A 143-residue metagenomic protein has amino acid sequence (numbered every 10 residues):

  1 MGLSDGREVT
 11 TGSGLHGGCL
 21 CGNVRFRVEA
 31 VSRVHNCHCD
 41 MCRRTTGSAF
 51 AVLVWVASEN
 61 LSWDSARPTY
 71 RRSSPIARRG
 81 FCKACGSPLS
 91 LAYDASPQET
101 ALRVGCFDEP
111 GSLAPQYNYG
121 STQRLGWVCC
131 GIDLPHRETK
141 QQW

Functional and structural regions predicted by a protein language model:
M1-W143: A short Gly-Trp-Pro
